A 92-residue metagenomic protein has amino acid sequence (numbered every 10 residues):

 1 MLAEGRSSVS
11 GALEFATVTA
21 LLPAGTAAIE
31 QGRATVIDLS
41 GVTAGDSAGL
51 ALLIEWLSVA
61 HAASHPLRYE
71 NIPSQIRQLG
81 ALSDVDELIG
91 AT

Functional and structural regions predicted by a protein language model:
M1-A48, I54-T92: STAS-like cytosolic regulatory interaction modules
